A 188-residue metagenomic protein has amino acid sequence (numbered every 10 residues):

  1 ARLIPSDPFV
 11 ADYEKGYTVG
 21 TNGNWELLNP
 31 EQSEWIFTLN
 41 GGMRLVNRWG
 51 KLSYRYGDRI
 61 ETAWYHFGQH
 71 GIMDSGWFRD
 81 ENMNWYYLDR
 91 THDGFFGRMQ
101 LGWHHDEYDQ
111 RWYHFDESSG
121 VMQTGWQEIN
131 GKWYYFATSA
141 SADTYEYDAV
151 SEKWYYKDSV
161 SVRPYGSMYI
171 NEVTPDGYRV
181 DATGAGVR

Functional and structural regions predicted by a protein language model:
A1-R188: Extracellular adhesion/carbohydrate-binding repeat motifs centered on closely spaced tryptophans
